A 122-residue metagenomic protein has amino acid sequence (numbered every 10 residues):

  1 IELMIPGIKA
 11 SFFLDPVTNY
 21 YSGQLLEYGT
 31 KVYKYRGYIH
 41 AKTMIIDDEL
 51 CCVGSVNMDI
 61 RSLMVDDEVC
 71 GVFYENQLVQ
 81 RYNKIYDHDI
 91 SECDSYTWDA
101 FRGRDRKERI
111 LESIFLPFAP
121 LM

Functional and structural regions predicted by a protein language model:
I1-M122: PLD/PLD-like phosphodiesterase catalytic module centered on the HKD motif
